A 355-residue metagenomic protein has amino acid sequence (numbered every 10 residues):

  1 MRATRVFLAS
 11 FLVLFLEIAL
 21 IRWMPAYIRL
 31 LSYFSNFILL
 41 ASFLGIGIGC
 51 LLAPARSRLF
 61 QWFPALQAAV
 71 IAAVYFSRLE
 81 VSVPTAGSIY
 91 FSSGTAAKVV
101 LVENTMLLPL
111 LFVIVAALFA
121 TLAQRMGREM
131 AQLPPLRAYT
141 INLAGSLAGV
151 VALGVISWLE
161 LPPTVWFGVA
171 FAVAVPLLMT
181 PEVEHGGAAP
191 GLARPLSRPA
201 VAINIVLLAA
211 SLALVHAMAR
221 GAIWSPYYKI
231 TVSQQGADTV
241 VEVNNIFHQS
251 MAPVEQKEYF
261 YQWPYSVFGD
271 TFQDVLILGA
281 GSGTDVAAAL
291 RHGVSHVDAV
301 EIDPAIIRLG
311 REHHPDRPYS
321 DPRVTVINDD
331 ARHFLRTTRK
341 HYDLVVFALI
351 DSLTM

Functional and structural regions predicted by a protein language model:
M1-M355: Alpha-helical transmembrane segments of multi-pass membrane proteins
